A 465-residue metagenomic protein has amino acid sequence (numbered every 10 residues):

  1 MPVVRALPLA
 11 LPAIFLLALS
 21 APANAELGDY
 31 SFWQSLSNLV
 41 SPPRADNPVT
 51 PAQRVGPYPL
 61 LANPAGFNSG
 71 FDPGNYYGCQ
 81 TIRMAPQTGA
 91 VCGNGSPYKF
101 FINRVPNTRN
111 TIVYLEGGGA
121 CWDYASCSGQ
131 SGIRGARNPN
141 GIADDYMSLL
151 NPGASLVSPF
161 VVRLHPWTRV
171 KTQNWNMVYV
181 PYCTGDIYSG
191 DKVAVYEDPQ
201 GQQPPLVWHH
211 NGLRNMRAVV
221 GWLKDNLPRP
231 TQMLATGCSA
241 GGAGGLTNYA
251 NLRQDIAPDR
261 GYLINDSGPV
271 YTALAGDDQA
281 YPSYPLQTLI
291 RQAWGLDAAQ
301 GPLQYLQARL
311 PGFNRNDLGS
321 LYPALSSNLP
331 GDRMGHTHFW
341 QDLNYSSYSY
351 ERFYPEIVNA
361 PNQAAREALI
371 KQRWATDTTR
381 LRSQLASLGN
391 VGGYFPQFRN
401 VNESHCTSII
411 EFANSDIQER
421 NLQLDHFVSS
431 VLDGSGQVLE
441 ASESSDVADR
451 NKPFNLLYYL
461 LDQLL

Functional and structural regions predicted by a protein language model:
M1-L9: Bacterial N-terminal signal peptides that target proteins for export
P8-A18: Bacterial N-terminal signal peptides
S20-P22: N-terminal signal peptide c-region/cleavage motif recognized by signal peptidases
E26-L465: C-terminal His-loop and adjacent cap/lid subdomain of alpha/beta-hydrolase
